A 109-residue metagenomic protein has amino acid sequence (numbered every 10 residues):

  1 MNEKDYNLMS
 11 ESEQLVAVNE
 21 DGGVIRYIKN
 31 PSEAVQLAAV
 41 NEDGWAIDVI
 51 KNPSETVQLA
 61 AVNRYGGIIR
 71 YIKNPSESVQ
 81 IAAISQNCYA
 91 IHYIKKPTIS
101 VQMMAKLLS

Functional and structural regions predicted by a protein language model:
M1-S109: Alpha-helical scaffold segments
